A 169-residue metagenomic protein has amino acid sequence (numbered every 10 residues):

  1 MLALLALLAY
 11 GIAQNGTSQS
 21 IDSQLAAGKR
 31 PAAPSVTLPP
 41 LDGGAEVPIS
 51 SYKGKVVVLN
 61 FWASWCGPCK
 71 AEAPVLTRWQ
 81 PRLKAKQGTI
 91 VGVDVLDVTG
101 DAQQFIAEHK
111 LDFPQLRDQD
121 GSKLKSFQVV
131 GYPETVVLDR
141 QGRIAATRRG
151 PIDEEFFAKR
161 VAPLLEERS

Functional and structural regions predicted by a protein language model:
M1-P39, S169: N-terminal targeting signals for export/organelle localization
S35-V57: A short beta-strand-turn-helix
V36, Y52, F61-W62, F105 (+2 more regions): Conserved hydrophobic/aromatic "anchor" residues that stabilize well-ordered secondary structure elements
K55-V57, W62-W65, G131, Q141: Short pre-active-site segment immediately N-terminal to redox-active cysteine/selenocysteine motifs in thiol-based
V58-N60, G92, V137: Hydrophobic beta-strand core positions in alpha/beta domains
K70-H109, Q119-S126: Structural microenvironment flanking redox-active thiols in thiol-disulfide oxidoreductases
Q104-D112, D118-S169: Thiol/disulfide oxidoreductase modules built on the thioredoxin-like
